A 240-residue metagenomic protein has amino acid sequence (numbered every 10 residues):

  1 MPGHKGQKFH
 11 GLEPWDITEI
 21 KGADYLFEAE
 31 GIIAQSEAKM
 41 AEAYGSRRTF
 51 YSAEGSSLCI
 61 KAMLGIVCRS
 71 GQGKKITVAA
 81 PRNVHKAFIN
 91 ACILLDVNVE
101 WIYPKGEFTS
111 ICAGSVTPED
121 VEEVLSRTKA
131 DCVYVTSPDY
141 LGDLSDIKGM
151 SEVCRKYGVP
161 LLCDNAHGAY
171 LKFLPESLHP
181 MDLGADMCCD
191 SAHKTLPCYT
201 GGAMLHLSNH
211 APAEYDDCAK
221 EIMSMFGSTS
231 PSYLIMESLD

Functional and structural regions predicted by a protein language model:
M1-E13: N-terminal glycine-rich, Lys/His-bearing helix-loop that initiates the first secondary-structure elements of many
L12-L58: Conserved N-terminal alpha-helix of the aminotransferase class I/II PLP-enzyme fold
D16, A43, G55-D240: Conserved PLP-enzyme active-site core in the AAT-like
